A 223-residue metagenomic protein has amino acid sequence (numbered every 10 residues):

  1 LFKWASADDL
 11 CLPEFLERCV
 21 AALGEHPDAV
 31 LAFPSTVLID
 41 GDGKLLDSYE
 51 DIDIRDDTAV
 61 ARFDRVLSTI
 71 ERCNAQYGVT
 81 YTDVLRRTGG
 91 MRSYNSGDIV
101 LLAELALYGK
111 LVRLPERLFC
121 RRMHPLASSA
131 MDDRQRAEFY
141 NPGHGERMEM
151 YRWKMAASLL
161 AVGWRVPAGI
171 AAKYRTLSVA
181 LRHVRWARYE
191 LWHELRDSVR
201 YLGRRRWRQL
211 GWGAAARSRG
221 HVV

Functional and structural regions predicted by a protein language model:
L1, A29-L31, L111: Short, Asp-centered acidic motifs that coordinate Mg2+ and/or phosphate in catalytic or ligand-binding sites
L1-L10: Short beta-strand-to-loop acidic/aromatic patch adjacent to the donor-nucleotide binding site
S6-A7, T36, G97: Short acidic donor-binding/metal-coordinating loop in glycosyltransferase active sites
L10, E14, R18-A21, V100-E104: Alpha-helical elements of Rossmann-like donor-binding domains used by nucleotide-donor carbohydrate transfer enzymes
E14-S48: Conserved donor NDP-sugar-binding/catalytic core segment of glycosyltransferases
D56-Q135: Conserved nucleotide-sugar donor-binding catalytic segment
R134-H144, W153-V222: Non-catalytic, C-terminal membrane-associated alpha-helical segments of glycosyltransferases
